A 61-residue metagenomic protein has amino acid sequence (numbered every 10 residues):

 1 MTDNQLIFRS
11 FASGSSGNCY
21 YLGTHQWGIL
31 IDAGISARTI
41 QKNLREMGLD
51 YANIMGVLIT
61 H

Functional and structural regions predicted by a protein language model:
M1-M47: Conserved beta-strand hairpin/beta-sheet module of binuclear metal-dependent hydrolase folds, prominently
N53-H61: Metallo-beta-lactamase
